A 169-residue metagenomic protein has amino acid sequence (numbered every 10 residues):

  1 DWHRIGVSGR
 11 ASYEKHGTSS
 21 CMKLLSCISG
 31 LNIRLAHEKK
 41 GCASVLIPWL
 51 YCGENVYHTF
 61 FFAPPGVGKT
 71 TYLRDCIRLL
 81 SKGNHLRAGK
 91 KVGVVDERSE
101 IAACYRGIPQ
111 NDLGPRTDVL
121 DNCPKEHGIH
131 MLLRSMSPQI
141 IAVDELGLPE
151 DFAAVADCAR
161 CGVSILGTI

Functional and structural regions predicted by a protein language model:
D1-N55: P-loop NTP-binding catalytic core
W2, A11-Y13, V56, R98-I101 (+2 more regions): Conserved nucleotide-binding/hydrolysis micro-motifs of P-loop NTPases
K40-V45, V119-H127, L146: A general structural motif
A43-E97: P-loop NTPase nucleotide-binding module
C52-E54, P65, K82-R87, P109-D112 (+2 more regions): Conserved catalytic network of the ASCE P-loop NTPase/AAA+ motor domain
Y72-D75, K125-M131, A154: Well-ordered alpha-helical segments embedded in enzymatic catalytic cores
S81-H130: P-loop NTPase switch/communication element
M136-I169: Conserved P-loop NTPase nucleotide-binding/switch module
